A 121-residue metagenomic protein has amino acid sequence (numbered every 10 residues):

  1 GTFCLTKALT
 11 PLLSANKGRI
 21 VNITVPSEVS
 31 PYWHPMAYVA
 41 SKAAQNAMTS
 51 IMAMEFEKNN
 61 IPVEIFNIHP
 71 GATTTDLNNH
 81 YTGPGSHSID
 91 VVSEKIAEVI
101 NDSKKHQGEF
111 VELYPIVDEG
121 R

Functional and structural regions predicted by a protein language model:
G1, A44, S88-V92: Soluble or luminal CAZymes and related metallo-dependent hydrolases
G1-A8: Conserved mid-core alpha-helix of short-chain dehydrogenase/reductase
K7, S14-A44, T49-K58, A72: Catalytic loop of short-chain dehydrogenase/reductase
L13-S14, K104: A generic alpha-to-beta junction signature in SAM-dependent methyltransferases
V63, N67-I68, T75, H80-R121: C-terminal helical subdomain
